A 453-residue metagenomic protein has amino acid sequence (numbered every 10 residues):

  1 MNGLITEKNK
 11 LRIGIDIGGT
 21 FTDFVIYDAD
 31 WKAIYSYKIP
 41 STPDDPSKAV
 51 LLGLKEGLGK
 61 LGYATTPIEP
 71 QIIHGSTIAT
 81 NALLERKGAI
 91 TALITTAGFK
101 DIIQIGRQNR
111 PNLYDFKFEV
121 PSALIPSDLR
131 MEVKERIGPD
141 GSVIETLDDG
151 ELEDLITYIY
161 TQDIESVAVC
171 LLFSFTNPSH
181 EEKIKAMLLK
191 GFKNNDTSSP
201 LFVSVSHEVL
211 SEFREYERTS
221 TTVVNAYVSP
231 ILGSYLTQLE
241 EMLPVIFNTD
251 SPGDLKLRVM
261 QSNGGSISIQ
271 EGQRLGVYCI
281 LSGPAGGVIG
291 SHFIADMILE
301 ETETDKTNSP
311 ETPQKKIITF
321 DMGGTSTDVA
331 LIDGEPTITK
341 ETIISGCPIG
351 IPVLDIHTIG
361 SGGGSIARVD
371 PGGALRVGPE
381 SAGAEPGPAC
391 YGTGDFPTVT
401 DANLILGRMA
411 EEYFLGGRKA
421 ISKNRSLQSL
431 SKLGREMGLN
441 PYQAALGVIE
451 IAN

Functional and structural regions predicted by a protein language model:
N2-N453: N-terminally biased helix-coil "hinge/interface" segments that flank
